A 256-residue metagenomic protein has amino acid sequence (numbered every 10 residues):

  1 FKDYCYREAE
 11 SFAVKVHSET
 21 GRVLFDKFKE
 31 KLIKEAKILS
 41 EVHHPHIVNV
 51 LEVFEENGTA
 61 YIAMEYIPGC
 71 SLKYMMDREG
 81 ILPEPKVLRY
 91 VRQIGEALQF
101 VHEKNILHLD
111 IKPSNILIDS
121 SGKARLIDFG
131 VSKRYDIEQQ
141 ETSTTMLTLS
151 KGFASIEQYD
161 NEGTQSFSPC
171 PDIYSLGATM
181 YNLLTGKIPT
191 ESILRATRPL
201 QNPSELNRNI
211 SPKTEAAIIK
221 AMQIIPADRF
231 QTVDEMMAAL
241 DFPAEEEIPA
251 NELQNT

Functional and structural regions predicted by a protein language model:
E8-E41: AlphaC helix of the eukaryotic protein kinase fold
V42-P45, K104: Conserved N-lobe motifs of Hanks-type protein kinase catalytic domains, especially the short loop(s) flanking
V53: Activation-segment/catalytic-loop signature of the eukaryotic protein kinase fold
N57-S71, M75: Conserved short submotifs of the Hanks-type protein kinase catalytic core that shape the nucleotide-binding pocket
Y90-V91: Activation segment signature within eukaryotic-like protein kinase domains
H102-I118: Catalytic-loop of the protein kinase fold
G152-I248: C-terminal lobe helix-coil module of Hanks-type protein kinase domains
